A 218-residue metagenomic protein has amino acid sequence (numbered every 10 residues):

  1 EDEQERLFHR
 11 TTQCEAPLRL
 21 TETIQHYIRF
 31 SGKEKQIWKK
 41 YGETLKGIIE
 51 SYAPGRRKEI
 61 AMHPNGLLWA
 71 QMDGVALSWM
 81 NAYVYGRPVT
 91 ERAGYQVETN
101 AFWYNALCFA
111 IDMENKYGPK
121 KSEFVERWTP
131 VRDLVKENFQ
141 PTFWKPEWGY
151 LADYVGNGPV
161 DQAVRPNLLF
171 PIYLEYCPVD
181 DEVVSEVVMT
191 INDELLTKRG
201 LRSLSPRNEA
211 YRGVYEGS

Functional and structural regions predicted by a protein language model:
E1-E5, R10, R57-G94, L134-S218: Extended glycan-interaction surfaces of carbohydrate-active proteins
E1-M72, L77, V97-N100, Y104: Aromatic-rich carbohydrate-recognition surfaces in CAZymes
R19-Q36, A101-K120, L169-D180: Well-ordered alpha-helical scaffold segments within catalytic/enzyme domains
T21, Q25-I28, K39-A53, Y104 (+3 more regions): Hydrophobic core segments within long, regular secondary-structure runs in both alpha- and beta-rich folds
K33-K35, K39-K40, K46, K58 (+5 more regions): Context-gated lysine
K40-L45, C108, E114-G118, T197-R212: A short, terminal or domain-edge coil/loop segment
Y95, F124: Conserved acidic
